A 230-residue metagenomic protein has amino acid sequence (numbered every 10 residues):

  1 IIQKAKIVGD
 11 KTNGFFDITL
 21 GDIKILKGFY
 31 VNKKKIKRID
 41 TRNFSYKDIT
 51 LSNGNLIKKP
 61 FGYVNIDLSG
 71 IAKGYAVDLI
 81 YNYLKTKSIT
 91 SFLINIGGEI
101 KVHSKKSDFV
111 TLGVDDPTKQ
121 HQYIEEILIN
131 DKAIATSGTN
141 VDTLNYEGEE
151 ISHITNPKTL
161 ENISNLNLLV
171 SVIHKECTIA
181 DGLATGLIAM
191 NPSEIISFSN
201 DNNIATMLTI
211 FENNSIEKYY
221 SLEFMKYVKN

Functional and structural regions predicted by a protein language model:
I1-N230: Mature catalytic core of soluble alpha/beta enzymes
